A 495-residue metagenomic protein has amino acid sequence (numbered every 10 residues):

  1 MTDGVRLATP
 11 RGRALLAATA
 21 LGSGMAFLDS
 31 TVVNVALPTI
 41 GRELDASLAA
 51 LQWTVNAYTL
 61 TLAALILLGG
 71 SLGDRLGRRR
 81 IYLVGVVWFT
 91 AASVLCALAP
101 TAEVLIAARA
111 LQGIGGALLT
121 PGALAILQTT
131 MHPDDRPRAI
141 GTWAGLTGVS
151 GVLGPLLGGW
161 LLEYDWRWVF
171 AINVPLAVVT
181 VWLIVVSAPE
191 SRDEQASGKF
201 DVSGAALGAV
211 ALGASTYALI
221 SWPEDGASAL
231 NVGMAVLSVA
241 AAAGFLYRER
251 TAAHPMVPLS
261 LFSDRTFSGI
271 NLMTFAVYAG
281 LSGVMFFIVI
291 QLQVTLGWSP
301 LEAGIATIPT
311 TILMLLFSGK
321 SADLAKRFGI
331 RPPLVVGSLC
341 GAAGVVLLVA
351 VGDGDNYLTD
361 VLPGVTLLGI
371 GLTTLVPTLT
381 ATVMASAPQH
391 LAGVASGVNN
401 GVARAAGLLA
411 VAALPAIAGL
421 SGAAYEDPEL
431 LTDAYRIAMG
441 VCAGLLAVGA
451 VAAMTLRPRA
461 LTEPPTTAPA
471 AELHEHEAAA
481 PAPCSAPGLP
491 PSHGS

Functional and structural regions predicted by a protein language model:
M1-R11, E194, L456-S495: Intrinsic disorder in cytosolic terminal tails and internal cytosolic loops of multi-pass membrane transporters
A14-V35, L48, S203, Y217 (+5 more regions): 12-transmembrane solute porter fold
A36-I66, V104-A108, L301-A306: Extracellular/periplasmic helix-loop-helix junction of adjacent transmembrane segments in MFS-like secondary
I40, L72, W160-L161, L324 (+2 more regions): Hydrophobic alpha-helical transmembrane and interfacial-helix anchor sites in secondary transporters
E43-D45, G77, L98-V104, L162-D165 (+3 more regions): Helix-breaking motifs and short loop linkers at transmembrane-helix boundaries and internal kinks in secondary membrane
N56-G70, T120-L124, I308-K320: Central cavity-lining transmembrane alpha-helices of secondary-active solute carriers, predominantly the Major
S71-S203, S221, Q389, G393 (+1 more regions): Helix-loop-helix hairpins in multi-pass membrane proteins, especially solute transporters
R136, V174-D193, A209-S221, L237-A252 (+1 more regions): C-terminal membrane-cytosol helix-exit motif in multi-pass small-molecule transporters
